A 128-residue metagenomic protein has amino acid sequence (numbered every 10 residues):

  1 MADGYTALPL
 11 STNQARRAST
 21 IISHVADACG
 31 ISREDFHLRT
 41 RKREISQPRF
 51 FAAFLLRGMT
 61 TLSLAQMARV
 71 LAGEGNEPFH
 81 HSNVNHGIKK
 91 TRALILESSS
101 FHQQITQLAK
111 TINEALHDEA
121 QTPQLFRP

Functional and structural regions predicted by a protein language model:
M1-I22, A120-R127: General nucleic-acid-binding
L10, Q14, I45-P48, N76: Residue-level marker of regulatory loop/turn positions in helix-turn-helix DNA-binding domains and in histidine
A15-I21, A26-D27, I31, M59-A72: Short, charged amphipathic recognition helices of the HTH superfamily and cognate SANT/SANTA-like modules
H24-R49: Short, Lys/Arg-enriched anionic-surface-contact patches
S46-L62: Short, amphipathic alpha-helical "recognition" segments used to contact nucleic acids or chromatin
R57, I88, R92-I95: DNA major-groove recognition helix of helix-turn-helix
A65, R69-G87: Short, basic interhelical loop/turn and adjoining N-cap of the next helix at nucleic-acid- or acidic-partner-contacting
I95-H117: Short Lys/Arg-enriched helix C-cap and helix-to-coil transition segments that create basic nucleic-acid-contact patches
